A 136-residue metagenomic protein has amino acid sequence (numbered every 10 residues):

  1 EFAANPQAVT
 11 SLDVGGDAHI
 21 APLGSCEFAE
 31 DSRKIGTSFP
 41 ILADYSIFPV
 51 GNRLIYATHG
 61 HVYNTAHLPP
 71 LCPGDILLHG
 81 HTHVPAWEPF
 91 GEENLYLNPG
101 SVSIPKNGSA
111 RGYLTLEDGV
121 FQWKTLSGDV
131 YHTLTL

Functional and structural regions predicted by a protein language model:
E1, A18-L23, F28-E30, V62-H67 (+2 more regions): Active-site environment of divalent metal-dependent phosphoester hydrolases
E1-V50: Core catalytic region of metal-dependent phosphoesterases/phosphodiesterases, especially metallo-beta-lactamase-like
A3-Q7, P69-C72, F90-G91: Short, conserved loop/helix-junction motifs that constitute active-site signature segments in enzyme catalytic cores
P6, G16, H59, H81 (+2 more regions): Divalent metal-coordination and catalytic microenvironments
A8-V9, G74, E93, A110: Short, well-ordered alpha-helix to beta-strand connector turns
L12-V14, I76-L78, L95-L97: Hydrophobic/aromatic beta-strand patches that form the interior of the parallel beta-sheet core in alpha/beta enzyme
Y45-T58, V62: Core dinuclear metal-dependent hydrolase active-site scaffold
I47-G51, F90-L136: Binuclear metal-dependent phosphoesterase catalytic core
